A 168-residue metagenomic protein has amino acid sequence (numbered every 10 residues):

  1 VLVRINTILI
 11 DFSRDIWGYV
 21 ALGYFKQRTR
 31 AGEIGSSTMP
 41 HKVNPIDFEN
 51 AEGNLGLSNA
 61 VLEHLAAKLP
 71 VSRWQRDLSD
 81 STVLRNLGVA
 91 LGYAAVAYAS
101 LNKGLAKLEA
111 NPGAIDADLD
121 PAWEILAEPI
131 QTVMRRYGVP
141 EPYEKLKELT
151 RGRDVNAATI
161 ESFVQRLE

Functional and structural regions predicted by a protein language model:
V1-G53, N59: Acidic, glycine-rich loop-and-beta core segments that form the ion-binding/anion-interacting portion of active sites
I34-E168: Catalytic-core signal marking the mid-to-C-terminal active-site face
